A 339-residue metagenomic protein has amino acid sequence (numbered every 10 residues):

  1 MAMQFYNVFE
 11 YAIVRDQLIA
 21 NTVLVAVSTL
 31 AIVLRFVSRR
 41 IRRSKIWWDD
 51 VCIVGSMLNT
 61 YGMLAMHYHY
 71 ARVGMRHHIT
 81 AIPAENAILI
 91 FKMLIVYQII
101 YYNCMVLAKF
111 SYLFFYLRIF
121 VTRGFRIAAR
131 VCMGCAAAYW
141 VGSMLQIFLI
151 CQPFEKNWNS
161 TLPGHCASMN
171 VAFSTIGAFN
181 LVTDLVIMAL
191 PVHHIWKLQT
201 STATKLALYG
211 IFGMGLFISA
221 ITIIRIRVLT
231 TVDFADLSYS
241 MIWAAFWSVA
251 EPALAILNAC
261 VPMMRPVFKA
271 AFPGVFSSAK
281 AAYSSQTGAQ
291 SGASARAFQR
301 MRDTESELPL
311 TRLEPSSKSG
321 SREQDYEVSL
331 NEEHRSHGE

Functional and structural regions predicted by a protein language model:
M1-A137, T204: Membrane-proximal first intracellular loop
N21, L94, Q98-M105, A167-T183 (+1 more regions): Extracellular loop 3-seventh transmembrane helix
V23-L34, C52-A65, V131-L145, F179-V182 (+3 more regions): Lipid-exposed faces of alpha-helical membrane segments in multi-pass integral membrane proteins
R42-I46, I119-A128, A189-Y209, F234-L237 (+1 more regions): Intracellular signaling interfaces of 7-transmembrane GPCRs
G62-I79, G142-S160, F179-I195, F217-A244 (+1 more regions): Helix-to-loop junction signature of class
L229-E339: Flexible, low-complexity linker/tail segments at the boundary of structured domains
